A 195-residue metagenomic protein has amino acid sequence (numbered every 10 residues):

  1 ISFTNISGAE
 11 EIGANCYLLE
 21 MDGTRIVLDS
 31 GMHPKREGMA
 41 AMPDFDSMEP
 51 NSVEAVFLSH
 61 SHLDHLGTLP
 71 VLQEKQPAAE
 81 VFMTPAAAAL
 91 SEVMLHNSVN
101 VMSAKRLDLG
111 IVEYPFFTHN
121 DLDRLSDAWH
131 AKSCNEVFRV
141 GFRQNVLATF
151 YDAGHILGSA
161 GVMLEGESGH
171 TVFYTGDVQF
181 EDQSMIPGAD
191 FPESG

Functional and structural regions predicted by a protein language model:
I1-F57, H62, L66, V71-G195: His/Asp/Glu-rich metal-coordinating catalytic cores of metallo-dependent phosphodiesterases/hydrolases acting on
